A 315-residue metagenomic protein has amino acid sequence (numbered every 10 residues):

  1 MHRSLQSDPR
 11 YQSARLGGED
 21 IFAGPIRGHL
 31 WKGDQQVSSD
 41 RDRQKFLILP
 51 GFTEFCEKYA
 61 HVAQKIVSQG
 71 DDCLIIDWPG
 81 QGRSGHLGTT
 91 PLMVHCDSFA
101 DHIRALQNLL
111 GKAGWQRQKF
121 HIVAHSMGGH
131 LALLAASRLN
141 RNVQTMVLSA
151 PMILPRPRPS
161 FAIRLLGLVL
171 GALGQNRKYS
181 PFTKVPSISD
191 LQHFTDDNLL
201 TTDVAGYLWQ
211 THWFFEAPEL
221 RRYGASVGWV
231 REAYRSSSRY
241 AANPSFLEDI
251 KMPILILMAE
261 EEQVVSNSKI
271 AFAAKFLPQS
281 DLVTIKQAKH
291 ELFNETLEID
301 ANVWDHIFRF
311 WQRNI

Functional and structural regions predicted by a protein language model:
M1-S38: An N-terminal hydrophobic leader/cap segment in hydrolases
G51-E54: Active-site glycine-rich loops that stabilize anionic/oxyanionic intermediates across multiple enzyme folds
C56, A63-T89: Conserved alpha/beta-hydrolase
V94-G114: Alpha/beta-hydrolase active-site loop
A132-R221: Alpha/beta-hydrolase-fold enzymes
I250, I256-M258: Short beta-strand/loop motif that positions the catalytic acidic residue of the alpha/beta-hydrolase fold
Q263-K269: Conserved alpha/beta-hydrolase "acid-adjacent" motif
S280-I315: Catalytic active-site module of serine/aspartate enzymes centered on a nucleophile-bearing elbow/loop
